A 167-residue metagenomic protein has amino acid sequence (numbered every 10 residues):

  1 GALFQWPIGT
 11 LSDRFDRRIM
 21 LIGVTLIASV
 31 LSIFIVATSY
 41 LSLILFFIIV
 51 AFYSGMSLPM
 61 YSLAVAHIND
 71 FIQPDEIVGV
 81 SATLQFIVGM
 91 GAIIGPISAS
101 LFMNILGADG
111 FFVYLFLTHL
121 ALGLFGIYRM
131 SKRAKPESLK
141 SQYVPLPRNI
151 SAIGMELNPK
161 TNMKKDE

Functional and structural regions predicted by a protein language model:
G1-W6, A92-I93: Residue-level signature of mid-helix packing/kink "hotspots" within the transmembrane helices of 12-pass Major
F4-D16, M103-N104: Helix-to-loop junctions at the C-terminal end of transmembrane segments in multipass secondary transporters
I19-F34, F116: Structural signature of the two symmetry-related core transmembrane helices
L45-P59: Hydrophobic core of transmembrane alpha-helices in multi-pass small-molecule transporters, especially MFS/SLC-type
L58-Q73: Intracellular juxtamembrane helix-capping segments at the cytosolic ends of symmetry-related transmembrane helices
I72-L84: Loop-to-transmembrane helix entry/capping segments in MFS-fold secondary transporters and related SLC/MFSD carriers
L101-H119: A membrane-interface helix-boundary motif in multi-pass transporters
R129-E167: Intrinsic disorder in cytosolic terminal tails and internal cytosolic loops of multi-pass membrane transporters
